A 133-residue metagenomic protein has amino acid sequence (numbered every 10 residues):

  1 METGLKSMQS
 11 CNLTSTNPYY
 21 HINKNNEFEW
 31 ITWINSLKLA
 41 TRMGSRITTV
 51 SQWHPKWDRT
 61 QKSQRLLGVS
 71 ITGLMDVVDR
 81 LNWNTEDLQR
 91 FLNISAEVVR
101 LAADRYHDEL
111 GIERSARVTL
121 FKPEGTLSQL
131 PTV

Functional and structural regions predicted by a protein language model:
M1-L81: Function-dense linear segments that define catalytic or interfacial modules in macromolecule-processing proteins
S7, Y20, K122-E124, V133: Short acidic-glycine loop/turn motifs at beta-strand connectors
S10, Q64-L66, S115-T119, E124-S128: Beta-sheet entry/capping signal
K24, S128-V133: Short acidic, glycine/serine/threonine-rich loops at helix termini
T48-D58, G73, V78-P123: Internal maturation/activation junctions in enzymes
